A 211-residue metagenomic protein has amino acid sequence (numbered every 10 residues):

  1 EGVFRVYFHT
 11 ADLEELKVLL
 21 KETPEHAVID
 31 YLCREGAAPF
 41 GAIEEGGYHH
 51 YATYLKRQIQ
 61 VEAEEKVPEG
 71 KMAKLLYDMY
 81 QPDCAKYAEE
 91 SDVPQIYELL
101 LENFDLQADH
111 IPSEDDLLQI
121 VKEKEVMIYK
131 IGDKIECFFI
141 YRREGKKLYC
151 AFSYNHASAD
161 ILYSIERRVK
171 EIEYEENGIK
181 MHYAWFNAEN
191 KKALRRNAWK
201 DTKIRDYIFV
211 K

Functional and structural regions predicted by a protein language model:
E1, F104-N155: A conserved beta-strand-loop-helix scaffold within acyl/acetyltransferase catalytic domains
E1-Y7, A88, K147-Y149, V169: Short intrinsically disordered, low-complexity coil segments enriched in acidic
G2-L16, A151-L162: A short, internal acetyl-CoA/4′-phosphopantetheine-binding micro-motif in the GNAT/acyltransferase core
H9-M79, I165-E171, E175, K180-K211: Acyl-donor-binding surface of acyltransferase catalytic domains
K17-L20, L101, L118: Residue-level detector of alpha-helical secondary structure
P68-D109: Short amphipathic alpha-helix that is part of the acyltransferase structural core
I96, H110-I111, M127, Y154-H156 (+2 more regions): Long, compositionally biased, intrinsically disordered segments
L101, Y154, Y174: Short, locally clustered residues in the helix-turn-helix/winged-helix DNA-binding domain
